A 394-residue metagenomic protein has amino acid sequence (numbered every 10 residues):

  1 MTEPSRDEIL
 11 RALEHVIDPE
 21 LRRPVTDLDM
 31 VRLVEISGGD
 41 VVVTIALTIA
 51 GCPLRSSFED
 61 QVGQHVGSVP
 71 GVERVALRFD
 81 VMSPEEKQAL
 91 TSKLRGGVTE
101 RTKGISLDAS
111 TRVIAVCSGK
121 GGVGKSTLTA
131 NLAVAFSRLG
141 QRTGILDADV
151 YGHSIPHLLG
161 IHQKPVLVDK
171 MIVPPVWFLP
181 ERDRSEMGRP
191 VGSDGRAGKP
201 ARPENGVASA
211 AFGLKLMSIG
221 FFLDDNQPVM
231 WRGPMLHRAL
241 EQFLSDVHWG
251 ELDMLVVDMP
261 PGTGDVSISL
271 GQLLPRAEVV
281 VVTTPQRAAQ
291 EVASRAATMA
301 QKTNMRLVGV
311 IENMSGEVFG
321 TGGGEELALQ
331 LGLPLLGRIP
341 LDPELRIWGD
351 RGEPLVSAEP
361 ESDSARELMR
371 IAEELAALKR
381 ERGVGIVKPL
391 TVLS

Functional and structural regions predicted by a protein language model:
M1-R32: N-proximal, solvent-exposed amphipathic alpha-helical segments enriched in charged/polar residues
E20-A46, I339: Short edge beta-strands and adjacent turn/loop segments
D27-M30, T48, S56-S118, G383: Extreme N-terminal, non-catalytic leader segments that precede Walker-type/kinase nucleotide-binding cores
R112-Y151, A297: Walker A/P-loop phosphate-binding motif and the immediately C-terminal alpha-helix
F136, R142-W231, H237, L244 (+1 more regions): Phosphate-binding loop that captures ATP/GTP phosphates
R238, Q242-R351: Conserved catalytic-core segment of NTP-binding enzymes
R351-S362: C-terminal boundary of histidine-terminating zinc-finger modules
I371-E374, G383-S394: A short, charged, Gly/Pro-tolerant segment at domain boundaries
